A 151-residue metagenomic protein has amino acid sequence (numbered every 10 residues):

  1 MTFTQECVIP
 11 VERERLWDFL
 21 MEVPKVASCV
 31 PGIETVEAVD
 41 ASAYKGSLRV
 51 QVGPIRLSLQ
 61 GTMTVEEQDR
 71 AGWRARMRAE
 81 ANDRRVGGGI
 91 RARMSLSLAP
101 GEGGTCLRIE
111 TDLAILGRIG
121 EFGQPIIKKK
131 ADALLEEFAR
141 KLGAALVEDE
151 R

Functional and structural regions predicted by a protein language model:
M1-G53: Hydrophobic ligand-binding cavity/cleft-lining segments
T2-E6, A43-K45, S58-Q60, G72-R74 (+2 more regions): Intrinsic-disorder/low-complexity, polar/charged segments enriched in Ser/Thr/Lys/Arg/Asp/Glu/Gln
Q5-C7, I33-E34, Q60-E67, A92-P100: Hydrophobic/aromatic beta-strand elements that line small-molecule binding cavities or substrate pockets in beta-rich
R13, M21-V23, S28-I33, R74-R76 (+2 more regions): Intrinsically disordered, low-complexity linear regions
L16, L20, V26, V65 (+2 more regions): Hydrophobic pocket/interface hotspot
E37-N82: Glycine-rich portal/gate segments that line the openings of hydrophobic small-molecule binding cavities
E67, E80-K129: Beta-strand/loop substructures that line and gate deep hydrophobic ligand-binding cavities in soluble
L116-R151: A conserved amphipathic terminal alpha-helix motif
